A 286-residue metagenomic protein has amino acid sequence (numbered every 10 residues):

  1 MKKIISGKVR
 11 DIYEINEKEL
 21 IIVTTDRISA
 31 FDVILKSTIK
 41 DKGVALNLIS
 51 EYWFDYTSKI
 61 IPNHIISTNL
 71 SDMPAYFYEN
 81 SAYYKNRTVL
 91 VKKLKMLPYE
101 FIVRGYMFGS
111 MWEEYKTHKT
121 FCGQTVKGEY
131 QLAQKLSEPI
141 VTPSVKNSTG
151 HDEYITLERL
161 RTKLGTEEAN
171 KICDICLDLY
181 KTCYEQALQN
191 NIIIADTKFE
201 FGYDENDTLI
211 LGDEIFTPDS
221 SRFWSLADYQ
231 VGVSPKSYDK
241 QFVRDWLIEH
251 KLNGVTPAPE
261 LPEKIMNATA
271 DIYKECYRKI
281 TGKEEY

Functional and structural regions predicted by a protein language model:
M1-S144, G254-E260, K264-Y286: Active-site loop/lid in soluble adenylation, ligation, and acyl-transfer enzymes
E19, M96-P98, N191-I194, N206-L209: Coil-to-beta-strand transition motifs
K36, T162, T166-N170, E263: Active-site oxyanion-binding pockets that recognize sulfate/phosphate
S58-H64, T182-I194, D207, T281-Y286: Surface-exposed helix-capping loop/turn segments at secondary-structure junctions
V103, I194-I215: Conserved metal-phosphate-binding beta-hairpin within the catalytic cores of diverse ATP-dependent phosphoryl-transfer
A133-T166: A short mid-domain helix/strand-loop element embedded in enzyme catalytic domains that forms or borders the active-site
L164-A195: A long amphipathic alpha-helix within ATP-dependent nucleotide-binding catalytic cores
I215-C276: C-terminal helix-cap and adjacent tail motif
